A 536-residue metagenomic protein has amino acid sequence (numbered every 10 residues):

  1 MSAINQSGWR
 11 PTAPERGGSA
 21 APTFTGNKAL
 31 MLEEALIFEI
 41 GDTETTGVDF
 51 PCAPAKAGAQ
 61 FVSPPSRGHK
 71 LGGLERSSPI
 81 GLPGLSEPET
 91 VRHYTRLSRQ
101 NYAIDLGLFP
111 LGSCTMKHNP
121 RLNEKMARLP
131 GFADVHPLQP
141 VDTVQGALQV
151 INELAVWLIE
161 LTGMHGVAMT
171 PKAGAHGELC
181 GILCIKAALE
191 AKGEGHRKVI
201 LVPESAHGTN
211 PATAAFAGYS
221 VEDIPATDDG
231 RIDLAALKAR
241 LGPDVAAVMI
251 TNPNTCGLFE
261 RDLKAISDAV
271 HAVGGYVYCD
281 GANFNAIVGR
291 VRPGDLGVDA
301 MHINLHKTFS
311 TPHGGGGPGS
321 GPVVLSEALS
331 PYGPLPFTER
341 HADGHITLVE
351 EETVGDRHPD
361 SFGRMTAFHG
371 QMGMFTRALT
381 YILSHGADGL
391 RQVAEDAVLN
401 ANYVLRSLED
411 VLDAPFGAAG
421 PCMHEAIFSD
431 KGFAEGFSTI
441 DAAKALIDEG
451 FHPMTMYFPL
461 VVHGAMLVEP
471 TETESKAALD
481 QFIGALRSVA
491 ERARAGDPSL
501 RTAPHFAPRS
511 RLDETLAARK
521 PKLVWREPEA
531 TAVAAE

Functional and structural regions predicted by a protein language model:
M1-H165, L183, V291, H341-H369 (+2 more regions): Non-catalytic terminal extensions of PLP-dependent enzymes
P54, G146-Q149, H176-V349, D360 (+2 more regions): Conserved PLP-enzyme active-site core in the AAT-like
L111, A173, C279: Single, functionally critical "micro-switch" positions that shape active/binding sites and transmembrane helices
H136-Q139, M169-P171, T251, K307: Cysteine-centered functional microenvironments
H165-P171, V199-V202: A short, small-residue-rich loop immediately preceding and capping a beta-strand
A168, E222-I224, M454: General small-molecule cofactor/ligand-binding pocket signal
P171, A226, I250-P253, F428-D430 (+1 more regions): Short glycine-centered, acidic/aromatic-flanked micro-motifs in structured strand/loop junctions that mark active-site
